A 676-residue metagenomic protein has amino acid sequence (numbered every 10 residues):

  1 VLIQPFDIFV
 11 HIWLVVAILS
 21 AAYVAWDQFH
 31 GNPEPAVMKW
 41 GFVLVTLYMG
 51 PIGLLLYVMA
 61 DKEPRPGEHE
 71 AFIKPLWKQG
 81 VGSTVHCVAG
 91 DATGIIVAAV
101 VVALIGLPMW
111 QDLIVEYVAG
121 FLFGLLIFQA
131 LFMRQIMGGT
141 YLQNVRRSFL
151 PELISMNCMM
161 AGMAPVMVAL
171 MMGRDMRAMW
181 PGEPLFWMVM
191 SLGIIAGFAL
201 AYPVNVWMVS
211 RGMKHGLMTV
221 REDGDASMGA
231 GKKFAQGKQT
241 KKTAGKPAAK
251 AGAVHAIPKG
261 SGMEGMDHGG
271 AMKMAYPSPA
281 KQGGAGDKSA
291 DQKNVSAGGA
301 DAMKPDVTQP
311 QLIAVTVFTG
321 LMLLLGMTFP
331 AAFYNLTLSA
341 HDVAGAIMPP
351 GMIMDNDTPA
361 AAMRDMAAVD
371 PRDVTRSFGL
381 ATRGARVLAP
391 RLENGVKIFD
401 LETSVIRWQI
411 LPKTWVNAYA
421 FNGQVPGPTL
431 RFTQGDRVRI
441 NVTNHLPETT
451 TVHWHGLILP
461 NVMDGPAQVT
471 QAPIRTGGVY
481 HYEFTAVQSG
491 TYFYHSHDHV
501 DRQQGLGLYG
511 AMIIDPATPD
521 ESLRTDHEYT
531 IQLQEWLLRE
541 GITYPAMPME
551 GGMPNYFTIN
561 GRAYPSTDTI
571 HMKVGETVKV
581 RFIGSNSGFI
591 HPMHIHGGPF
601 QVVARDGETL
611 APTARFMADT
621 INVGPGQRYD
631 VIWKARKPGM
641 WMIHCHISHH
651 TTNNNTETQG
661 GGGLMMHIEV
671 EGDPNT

Functional and structural regions predicted by a protein language model:
L2-A340: Alpha-helical membrane segments of multi-pass proteins
L200, S210, D225, G229-T676: Copper-binding active sites and cupredoxin-like electron-transfer domains, recognizing His/Cys-rich ligand loops
